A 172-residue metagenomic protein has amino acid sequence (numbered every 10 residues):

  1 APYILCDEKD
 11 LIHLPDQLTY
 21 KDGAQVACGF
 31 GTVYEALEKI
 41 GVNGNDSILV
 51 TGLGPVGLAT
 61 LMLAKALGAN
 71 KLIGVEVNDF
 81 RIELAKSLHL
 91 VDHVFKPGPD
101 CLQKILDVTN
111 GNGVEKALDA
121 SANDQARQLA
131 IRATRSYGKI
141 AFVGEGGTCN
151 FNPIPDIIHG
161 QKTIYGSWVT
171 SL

Functional and structural regions predicted by a protein language model:
A1-L11: Glycine-rich phosphate/adenylate-binding loop and adjacent beta-alpha elements of nucleotide- or dinucleotide-binding
Y3, V50-L53, G74-V75, F95 (+3 more regions): Glycine- and other small-residue-rich loops at beta-strand/loop junctions that grip anionic moieties
D10-Y20, I82, V108, N112 (+1 more regions): Glycine/charged-rich beta-loop-alpha catalytic/anionic-binding loops adjacent to active sites
D16-P99, Q103: Mid-domain Rossmann-like dinucleotide-binding core that forms the NAD(H)/NADP(H) cofactor-binding site
G41-V42, T109, S121, A133-R135: A generic alpha-to-beta junction signature in SAM-dependent methyltransferases
N45, V91, G113-V114, R127: Local beta-strand N-terminus motif with an aromatic residue
A69, D124-L172: Glycine-rich phosphate-binding loop and adjacent beta-alpha segment of Rossmann(oid) nucleotide-cofactor-binding
L102-A117: A short acidic, Gly/Pro-enriched loop at the edge of an enzyme's catalytic core that lines a small-molecule cofactor
